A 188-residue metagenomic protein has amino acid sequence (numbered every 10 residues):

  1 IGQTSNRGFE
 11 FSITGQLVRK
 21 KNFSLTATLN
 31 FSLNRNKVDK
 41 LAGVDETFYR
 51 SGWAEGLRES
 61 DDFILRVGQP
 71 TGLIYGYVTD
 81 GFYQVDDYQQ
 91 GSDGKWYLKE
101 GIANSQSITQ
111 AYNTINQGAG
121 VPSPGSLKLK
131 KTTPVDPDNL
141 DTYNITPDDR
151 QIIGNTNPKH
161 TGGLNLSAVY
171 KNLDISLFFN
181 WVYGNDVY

Functional and structural regions predicted by a protein language model:
I1-S5, F9, Q16-I152: Conserved small-residue
F9-L17, L25-L33, G162-A168, L173-W181: Membrane-embedded beta-strands that build the outer-membrane beta-barrel scaffold
T47-R50, W181, N185: Strand-loop-strand
P147-D149, H160, L173: Short, flexible active-site loops
I153-N157, L164-N165: Long, compositionally biased low-complexity segments
